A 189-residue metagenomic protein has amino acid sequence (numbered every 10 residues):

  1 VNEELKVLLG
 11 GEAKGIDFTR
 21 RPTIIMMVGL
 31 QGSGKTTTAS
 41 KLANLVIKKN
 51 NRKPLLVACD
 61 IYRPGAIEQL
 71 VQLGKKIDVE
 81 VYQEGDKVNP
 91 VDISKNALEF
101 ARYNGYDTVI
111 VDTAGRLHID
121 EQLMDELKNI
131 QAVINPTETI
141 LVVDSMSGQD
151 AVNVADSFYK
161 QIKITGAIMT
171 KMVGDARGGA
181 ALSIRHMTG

Functional and structural regions predicted by a protein language model:
V1-C59, A66-D86, S94-R102, D107-T113: Primarily NTPase-proximal linker/entry elements flanking Walker-type ATP/GTP-binding cores
G15-T19, V28-Q31, N44-I47, Y62 (+6 more regions): Replace "in large, NTP-powered and nucleic-acid-processing enzymes" with "in large, NTP-powered factors and other
Q31, V57-Y62, E84-D86, T113-G115 (+2 more regions): G-domain G4 guanine-recognition motif of GTPases
T36, R63-P64, V91, G148 (+1 more regions): Short alpha-helix boundary/capping motifs
A66, D86, P90, I119 (+3 more regions): Conserved donor sugar-nucleotide recognition element shared by glycan-biosynthetic enzymes
K76-D78, N96, L123, I130 (+1 more regions): A generic membrane alpha-helix/interface feature
Y106, H118, L127-A132, E138-G189: Conserved phosphate-handling catalytic cores of large alpha/beta enzymes
